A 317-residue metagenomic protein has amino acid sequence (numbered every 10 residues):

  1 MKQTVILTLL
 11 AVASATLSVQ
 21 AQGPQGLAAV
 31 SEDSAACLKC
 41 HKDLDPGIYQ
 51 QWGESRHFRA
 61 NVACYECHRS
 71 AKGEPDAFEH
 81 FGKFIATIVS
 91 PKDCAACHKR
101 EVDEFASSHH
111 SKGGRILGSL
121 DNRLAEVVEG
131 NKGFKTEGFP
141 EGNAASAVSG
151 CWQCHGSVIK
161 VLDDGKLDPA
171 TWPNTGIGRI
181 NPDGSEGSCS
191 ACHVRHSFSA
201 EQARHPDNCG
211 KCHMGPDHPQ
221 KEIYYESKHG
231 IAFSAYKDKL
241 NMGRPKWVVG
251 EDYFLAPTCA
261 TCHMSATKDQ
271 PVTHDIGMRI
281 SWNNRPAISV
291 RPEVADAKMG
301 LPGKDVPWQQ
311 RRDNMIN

Functional and structural regions predicted by a protein language model:
M1-V5: Positively charged n-region of N-terminal signal peptides that target proteins for export
L7-T16: Bacterial N-terminal signal peptides
L17-A21: Boundary at the C-terminal end of the N-terminal hydrophobic targeting segment
Q22-H41: Short N-terminal segments immediately surrounding and downstream of signal-peptide cleavage
G23-P24, G47-V62, D76-A144, S157-N317: Primarily the internal scaffold of c-type cytochrome electron-transfer domains, especially repeated/multiheme c-type
A147: Active-site-adjacent structural elements in enzyme catalytic domains
G150-S157: Parallel beta-helix/beta-solenoid
